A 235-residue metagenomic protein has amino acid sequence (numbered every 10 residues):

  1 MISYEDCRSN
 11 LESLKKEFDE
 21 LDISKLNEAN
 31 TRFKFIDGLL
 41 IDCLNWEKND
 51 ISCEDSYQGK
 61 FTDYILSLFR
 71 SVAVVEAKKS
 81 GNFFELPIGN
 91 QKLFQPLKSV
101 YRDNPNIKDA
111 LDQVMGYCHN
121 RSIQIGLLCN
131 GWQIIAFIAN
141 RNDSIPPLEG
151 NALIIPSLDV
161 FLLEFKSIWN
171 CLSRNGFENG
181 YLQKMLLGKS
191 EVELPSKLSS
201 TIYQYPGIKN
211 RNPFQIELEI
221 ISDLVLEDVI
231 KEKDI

Functional and structural regions predicted by a protein language model:
M1-I125, Q133-Y205, R211-Q215: A short, conserved, highly charged catalytic patch centered on acidic carboxylates
I216-I235: A short N-terminal interaction module
